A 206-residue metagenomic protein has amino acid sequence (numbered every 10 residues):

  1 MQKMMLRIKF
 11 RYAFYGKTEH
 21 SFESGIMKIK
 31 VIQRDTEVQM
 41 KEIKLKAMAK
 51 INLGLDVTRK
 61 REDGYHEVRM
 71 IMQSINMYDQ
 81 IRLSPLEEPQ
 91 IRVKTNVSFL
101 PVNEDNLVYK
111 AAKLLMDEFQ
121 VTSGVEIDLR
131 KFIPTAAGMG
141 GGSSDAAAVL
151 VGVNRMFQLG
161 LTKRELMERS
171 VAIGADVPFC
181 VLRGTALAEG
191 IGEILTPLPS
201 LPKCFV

Functional and structural regions predicted by a protein language model:
M1-M5, M27: Methionine residue identity
A13-G16: Short hydrophobic alpha-helical segments enriched in small aliphatic residues
I29-I91: N-terminal, positively charged, Ser/Thr/Ala/Gly-biased leader segments that form transit/presequence-like amphipathic
K41-K46, N52-D56, K60-M70, L159-V206: ATP-dependent small-molecule kinase catalytic core of the GHMP/sugar-kinase superfamily and closely related
S74, D79-L115: Glycine-rich, flexible beta-strand/loop modules in the N-terminal catalytic cores of phosphate-handling
N103-I133: Helix-rich "cap/lid" substructures immediately adjacent to catalytic or cofactor-binding pockets
V108, A137-E165, F179: DPxDG-like acidic metal-binding loop motif
D117-D128, G152-S170: Phosphate-handling active-site elements
